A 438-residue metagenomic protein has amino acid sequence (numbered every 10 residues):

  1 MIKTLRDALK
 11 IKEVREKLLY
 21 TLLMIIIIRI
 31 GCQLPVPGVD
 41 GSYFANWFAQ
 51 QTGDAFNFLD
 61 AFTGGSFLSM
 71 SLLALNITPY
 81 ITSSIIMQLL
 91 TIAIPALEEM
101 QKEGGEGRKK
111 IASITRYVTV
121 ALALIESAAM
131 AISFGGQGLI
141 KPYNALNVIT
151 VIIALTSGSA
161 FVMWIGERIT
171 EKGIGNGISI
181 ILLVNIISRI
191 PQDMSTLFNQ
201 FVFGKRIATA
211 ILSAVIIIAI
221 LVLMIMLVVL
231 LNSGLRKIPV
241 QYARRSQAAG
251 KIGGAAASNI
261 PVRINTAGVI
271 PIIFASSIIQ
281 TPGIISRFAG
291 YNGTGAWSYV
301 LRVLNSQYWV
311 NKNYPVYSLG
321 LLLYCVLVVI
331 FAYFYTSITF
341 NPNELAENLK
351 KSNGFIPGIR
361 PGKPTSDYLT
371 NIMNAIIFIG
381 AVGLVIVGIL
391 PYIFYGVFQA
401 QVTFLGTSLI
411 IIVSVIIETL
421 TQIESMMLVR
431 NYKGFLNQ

Functional and structural regions predicted by a protein language model:
M1-Q101, E106-Q438: N-terminal cationic and glycine-rich segments that engage phosphates or anionic surfaces
